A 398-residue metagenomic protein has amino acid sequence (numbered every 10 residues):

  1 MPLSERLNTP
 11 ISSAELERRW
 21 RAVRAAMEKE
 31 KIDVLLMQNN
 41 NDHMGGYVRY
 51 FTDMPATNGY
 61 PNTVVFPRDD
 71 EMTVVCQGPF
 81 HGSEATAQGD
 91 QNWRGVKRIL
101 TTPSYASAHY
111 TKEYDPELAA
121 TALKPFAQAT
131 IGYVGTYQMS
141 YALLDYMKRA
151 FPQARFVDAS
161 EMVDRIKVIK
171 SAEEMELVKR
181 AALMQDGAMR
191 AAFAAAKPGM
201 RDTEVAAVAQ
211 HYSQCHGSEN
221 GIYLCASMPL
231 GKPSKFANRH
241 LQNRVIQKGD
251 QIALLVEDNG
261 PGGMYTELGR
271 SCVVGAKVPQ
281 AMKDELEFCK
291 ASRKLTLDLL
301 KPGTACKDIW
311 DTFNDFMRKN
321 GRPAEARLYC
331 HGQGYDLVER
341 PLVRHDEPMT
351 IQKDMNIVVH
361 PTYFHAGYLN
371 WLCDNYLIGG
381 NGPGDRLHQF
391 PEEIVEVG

Functional and structural regions predicted by a protein language model:
M1-G398: Active-site neighborhoods and metal-handling regions in enzymes and metal-associated proteins
